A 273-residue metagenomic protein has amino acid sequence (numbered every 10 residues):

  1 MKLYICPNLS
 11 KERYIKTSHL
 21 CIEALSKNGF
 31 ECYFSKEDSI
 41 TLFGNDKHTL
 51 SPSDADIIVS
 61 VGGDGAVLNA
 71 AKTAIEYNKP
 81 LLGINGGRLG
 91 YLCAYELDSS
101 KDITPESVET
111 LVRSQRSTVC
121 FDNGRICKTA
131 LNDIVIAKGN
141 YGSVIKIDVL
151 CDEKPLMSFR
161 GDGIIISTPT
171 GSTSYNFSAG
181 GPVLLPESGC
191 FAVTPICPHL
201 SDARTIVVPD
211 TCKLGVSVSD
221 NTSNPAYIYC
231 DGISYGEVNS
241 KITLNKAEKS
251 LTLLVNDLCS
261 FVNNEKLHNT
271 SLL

Functional and structural regions predicted by a protein language model:
M1-I57, N69, L97-L111, C120-K128: ATP/NTP phosphate-donor binding region
Y14, A66-A70, T173-S178: Short glycine/serine/threonine-rich phosphate/pyrophosphate-binding segments that cradle anionic phosphate groups
F30, Y77-K79: A short helix->loop->beta-strand "cap" motif at the edges of active sites that frequently abuts
S60-D64, A71-T73: N-terminal glycine-rich "phosphate-gripper" loop used for MgATP/nucleotide binding and carboxylate activation
G63-A66, G87, T170-T173: Short glycine-rich anion-binding loops that position phosphate/pyrophosphate groups of nucleotides and phosphorylated
G87-D162: Catalytic core of DAGKc-family lipid kinases
K128, I136, Y141, C151-P155 (+1 more regions): ATP/nucleoside-binding phosphotransfer catalytic cores, i.e., glycine-rich phosphate-binding loops
S158-D202: Gly/Ser/Thr-rich active-site loops/lids in small-molecule metabolic enzymes that frequently grip phosphoryl groups
